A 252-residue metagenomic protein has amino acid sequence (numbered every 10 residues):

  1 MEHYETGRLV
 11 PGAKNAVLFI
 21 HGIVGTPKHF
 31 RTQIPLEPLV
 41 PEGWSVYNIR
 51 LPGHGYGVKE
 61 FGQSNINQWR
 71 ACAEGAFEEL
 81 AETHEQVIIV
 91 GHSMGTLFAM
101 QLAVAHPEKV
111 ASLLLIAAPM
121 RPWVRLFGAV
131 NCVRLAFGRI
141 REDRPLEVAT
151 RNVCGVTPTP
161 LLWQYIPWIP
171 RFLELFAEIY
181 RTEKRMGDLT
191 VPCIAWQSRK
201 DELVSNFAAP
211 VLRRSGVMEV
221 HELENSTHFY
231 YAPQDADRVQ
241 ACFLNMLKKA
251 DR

Functional and structural regions predicted by a protein language model:
E2-G57: Short, surface-exposed "cap/lid" segments of acyl-processing enzymes
G57-T83: Catalytic nucleophile-loop/oxyanion-hole region of alpha/beta-hydrolase and closely related hydrolase-like folds
G91-A99: Gly/Ala-rich beta-loop-alpha elbow adjacent to hydrolase catalytic centers
L114-V124: Active-site nucleophile loop of the alpha/beta-hydrolase fold
W168-M186: Active-site nucleophile elbow and catalytic-triad environment of alpha/beta-hydrolase enzymes
L189, A195-Q197, D201: Short beta-strand/loop motif that positions the catalytic acidic residue of the alpha/beta-hydrolase fold
E202-A208: Conserved alpha/beta-hydrolase "acid-adjacent" motif
S226-R238: Catalytic histidine-centered segment of alpha/beta-hydrolase-like enzymes
